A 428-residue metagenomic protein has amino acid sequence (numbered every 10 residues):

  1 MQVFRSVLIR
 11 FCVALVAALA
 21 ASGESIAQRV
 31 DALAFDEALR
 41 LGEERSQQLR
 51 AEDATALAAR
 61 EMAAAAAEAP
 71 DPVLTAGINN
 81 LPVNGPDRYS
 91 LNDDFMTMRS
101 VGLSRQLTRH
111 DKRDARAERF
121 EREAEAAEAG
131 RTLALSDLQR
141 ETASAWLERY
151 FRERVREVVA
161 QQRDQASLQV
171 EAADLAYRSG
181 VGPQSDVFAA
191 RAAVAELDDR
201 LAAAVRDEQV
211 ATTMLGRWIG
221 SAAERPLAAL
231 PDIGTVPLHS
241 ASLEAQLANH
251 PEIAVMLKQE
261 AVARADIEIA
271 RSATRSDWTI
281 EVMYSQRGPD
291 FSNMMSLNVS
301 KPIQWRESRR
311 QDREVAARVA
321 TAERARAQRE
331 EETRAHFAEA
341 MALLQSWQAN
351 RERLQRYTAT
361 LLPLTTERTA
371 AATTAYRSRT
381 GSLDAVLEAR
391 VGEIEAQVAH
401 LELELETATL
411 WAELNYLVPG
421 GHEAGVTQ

Functional and structural regions predicted by a protein language model:
Q2-V3, L33, A134-N249, L343-N350 (+1 more regions): Periplasmic alpha-helical coiled-coil/stalk elements that build and connect Gram-negative outer-membrane
V3-V7, I26-R29, N84, A399-Q428: Acidic, low-complexity, intrinsically disordered peripheral segments
R10-A20: Bacterial N-terminal signal peptides
G23-G85, N92, Q106-L107, A115 (+11 more regions): Bacterial Sec-pathway N-terminal export signals of envelope proteins
R40-R50, L57-P72, V101-E118, A129-S136 (+7 more regions): A glycine-/polar-enriched beta->alpha junction
I78-N84, L107, Y284-G288, K301-W305 (+1 more regions): Transmembrane beta-strands of outer-membrane beta-barrel pores
F95-R99, F291-M295: Residues that define the transmembrane beta-barrel architecture of outer-membrane proteins
E196-S221, L364-G420: Short segments within alpha-helical structural elements
